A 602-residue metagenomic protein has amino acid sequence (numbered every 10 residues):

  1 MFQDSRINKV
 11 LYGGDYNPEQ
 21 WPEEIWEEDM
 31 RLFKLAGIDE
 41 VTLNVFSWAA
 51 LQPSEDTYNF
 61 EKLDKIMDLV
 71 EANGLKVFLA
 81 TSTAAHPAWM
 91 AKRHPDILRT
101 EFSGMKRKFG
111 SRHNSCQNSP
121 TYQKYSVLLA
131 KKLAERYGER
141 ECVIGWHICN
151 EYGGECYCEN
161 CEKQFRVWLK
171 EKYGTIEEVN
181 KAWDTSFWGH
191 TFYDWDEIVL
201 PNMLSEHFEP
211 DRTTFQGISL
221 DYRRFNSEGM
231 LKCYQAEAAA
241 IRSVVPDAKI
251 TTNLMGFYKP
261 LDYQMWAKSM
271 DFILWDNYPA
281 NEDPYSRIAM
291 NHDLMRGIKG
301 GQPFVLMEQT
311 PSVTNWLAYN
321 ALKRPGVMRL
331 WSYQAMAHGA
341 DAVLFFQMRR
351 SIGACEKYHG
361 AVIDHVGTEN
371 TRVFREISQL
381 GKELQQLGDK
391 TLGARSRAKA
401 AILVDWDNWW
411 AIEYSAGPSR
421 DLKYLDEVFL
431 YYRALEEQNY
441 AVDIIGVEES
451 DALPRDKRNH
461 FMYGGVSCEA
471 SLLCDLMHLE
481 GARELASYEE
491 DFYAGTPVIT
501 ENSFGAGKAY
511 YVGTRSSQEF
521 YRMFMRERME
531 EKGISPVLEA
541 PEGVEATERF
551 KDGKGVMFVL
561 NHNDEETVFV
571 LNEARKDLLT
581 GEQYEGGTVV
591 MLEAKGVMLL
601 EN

Functional and structural regions predicted by a protein language model:
M1-T42, P53, D68-A72, K76 (+1 more regions): N-terminal carbohydrate-binding accessory modules
N8-V10, G37-D39, E71-V77, E139-I144 (+5 more regions): Short, well-ordered coil/turn segments that N-cap beta-strands
L11-W21, F46-E61, K108-V127, C149-C156 (+5 more regions): The substrate-binding groove and active-site-proximal loops of carbohydrate-active enzymes, especially glycoside
G14, F33, V41, V70 (+8 more regions): Conserved, mostly hydrophobic/aromatic
W21-L35, S126-K132, L254-M265, R324-S332 (+1 more regions): Short, acidic/polar
E28-K34, T42-M105, E237-V244: Aromatic-lined substrate-binding rim segments of carbohydrate-active enzymes
G104-F272, D276-M290: Polysaccharide-binding and catalytic clefts of secreted carbohydrate-active enzymes
I198, N202, D247, G256 (+2 more regions): Carbohydrate-binding surfaces of carbohydrate-active enzymes
